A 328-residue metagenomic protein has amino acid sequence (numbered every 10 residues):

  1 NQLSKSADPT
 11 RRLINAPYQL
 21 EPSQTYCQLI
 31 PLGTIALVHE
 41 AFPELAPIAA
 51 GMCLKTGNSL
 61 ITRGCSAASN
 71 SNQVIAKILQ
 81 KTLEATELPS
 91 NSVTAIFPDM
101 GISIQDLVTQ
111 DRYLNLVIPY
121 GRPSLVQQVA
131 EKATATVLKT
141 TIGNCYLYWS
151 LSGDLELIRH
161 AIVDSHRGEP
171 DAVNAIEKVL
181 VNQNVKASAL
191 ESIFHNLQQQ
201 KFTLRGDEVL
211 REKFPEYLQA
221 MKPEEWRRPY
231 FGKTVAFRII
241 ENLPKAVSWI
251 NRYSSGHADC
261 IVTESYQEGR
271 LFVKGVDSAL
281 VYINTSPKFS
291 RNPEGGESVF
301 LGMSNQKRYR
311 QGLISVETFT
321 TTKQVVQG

Functional and structural regions predicted by a protein language model:
K5, R11-S152, E156: Rossmann-like NAD(P) dinucleotide-binding subdomain of oxidoreductase/dehydrogenase enzymes
A41-S59, A85, V126-F231: ALDH superfamily catalytic-core signature
T86-V93, E169-I176, T203-V209, A258-E264 (+2 more regions): Flexible, glycine/charged-enriched surface loops at secondary-structure junctions
A95-P98, Q219-M221, F237-N242: Short acidic-hydrophobic, aromatic-tinged amphipathic segments that line or gate anion-handling sites
L180-V181, G232-E241, G256-I261: Short, well-ordered beta-strand elements within core beta-sheets of diverse protein domains
R227-T234, Y253-H257, A279-L280: Conserved glycine-rich beta-strand-loop-beta hairpin in the small C-terminal domain of fold type I
E264-G328: C-terminal segments
